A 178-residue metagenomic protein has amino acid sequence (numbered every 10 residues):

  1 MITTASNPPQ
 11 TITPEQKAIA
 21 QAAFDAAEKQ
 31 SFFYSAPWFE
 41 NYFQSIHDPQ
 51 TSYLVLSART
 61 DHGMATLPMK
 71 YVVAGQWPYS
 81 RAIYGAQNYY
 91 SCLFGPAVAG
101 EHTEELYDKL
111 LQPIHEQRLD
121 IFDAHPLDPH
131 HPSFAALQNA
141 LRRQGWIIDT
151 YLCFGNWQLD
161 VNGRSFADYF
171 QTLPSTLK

Functional and structural regions predicted by a protein language model:
M1-K178: N-acyltransferase acceptor-side catalytic subdomain
